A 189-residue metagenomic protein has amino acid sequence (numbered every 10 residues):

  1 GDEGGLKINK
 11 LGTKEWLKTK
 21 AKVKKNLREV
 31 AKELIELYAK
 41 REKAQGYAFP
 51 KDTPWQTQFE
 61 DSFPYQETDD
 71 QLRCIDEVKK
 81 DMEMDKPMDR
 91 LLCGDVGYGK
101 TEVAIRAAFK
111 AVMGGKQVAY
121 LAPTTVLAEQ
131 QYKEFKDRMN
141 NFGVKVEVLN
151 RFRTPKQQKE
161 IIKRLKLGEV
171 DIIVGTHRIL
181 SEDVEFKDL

Functional and structural regions predicted by a protein language model:
G1-D70: Upstream accessory/linker segments immediately N-terminal to the RecA-like ATPase cores of bacterial MutS and a subset
P64-M88, E102-V103: N-terminal pre-P-loop "Q-motif" helix
Q71, V96, V174: Conserved hydrophobic/aromatic pocket- or pore-lining residues that grip, position, or stack substrates in active sites
E83-G94, E102, G115-Q117, V170: Pre-Walker A (Motif I) flank of P-loop NTPase domains
D89, V103-Y132, N140-K145: Conserved SF1/SF2 helicase motif Ia
G99: Conserved glycine(s) of the Walker
T125-Q130, D137, V148-Q157: AAA+/P-loop NTPase substrate/partner-engagement loops
F152-I173, L180-L189: Conserved motor-coupling elements within RecA-like helicase/translocase cores
